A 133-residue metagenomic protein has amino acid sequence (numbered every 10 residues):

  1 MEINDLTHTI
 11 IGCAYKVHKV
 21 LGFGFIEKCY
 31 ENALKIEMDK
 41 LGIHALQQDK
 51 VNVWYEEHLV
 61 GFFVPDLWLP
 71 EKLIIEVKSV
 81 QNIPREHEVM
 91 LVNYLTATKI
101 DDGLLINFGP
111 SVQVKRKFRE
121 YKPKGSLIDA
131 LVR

Functional and structural regions predicted by a protein language model:
M1-H44, V112-Q113, F118-R133: Solvent-exposed, charged helical/coil patches that constitute nucleic-acid or partner-interaction surfaces
E2-T9, E57-L69: Accessory recognition modules or surfaces
G22, A45, P65-Q81, Y94: Conserved catalytic cores of phosphodiester-cleaving nucleases, focusing on short active-site segments
D39-E57: A short acidic/basic microdomain associated with nuclease active sites
I43, F63-P65, D101, V112: Change "...and in nucleic-acid phosphodiester-cleaving endonucleases..." to "...and in nucleic-acid processing enzymes
K78-G125, D129-A130: Nucleic-acid nuclease catalytic cores
